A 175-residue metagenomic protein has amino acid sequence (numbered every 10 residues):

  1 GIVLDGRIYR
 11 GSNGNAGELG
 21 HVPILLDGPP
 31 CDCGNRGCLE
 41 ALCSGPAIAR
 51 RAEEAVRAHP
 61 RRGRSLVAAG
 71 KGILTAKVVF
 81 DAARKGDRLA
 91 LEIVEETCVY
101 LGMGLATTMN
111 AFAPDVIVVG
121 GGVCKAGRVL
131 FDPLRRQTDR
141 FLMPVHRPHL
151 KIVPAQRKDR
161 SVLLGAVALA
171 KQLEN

Functional and structural regions predicted by a protein language model:
G1-V3: Short beta-strand scaffold segments in enzyme catalytic cores
I8, P23-N175: ATP-binding/phosphotransfer module of carbohydrate and carboxylate kinases, centering on a glycine-rich
S12-E18: A short acidic/small-residue loop/turn micro-motif
